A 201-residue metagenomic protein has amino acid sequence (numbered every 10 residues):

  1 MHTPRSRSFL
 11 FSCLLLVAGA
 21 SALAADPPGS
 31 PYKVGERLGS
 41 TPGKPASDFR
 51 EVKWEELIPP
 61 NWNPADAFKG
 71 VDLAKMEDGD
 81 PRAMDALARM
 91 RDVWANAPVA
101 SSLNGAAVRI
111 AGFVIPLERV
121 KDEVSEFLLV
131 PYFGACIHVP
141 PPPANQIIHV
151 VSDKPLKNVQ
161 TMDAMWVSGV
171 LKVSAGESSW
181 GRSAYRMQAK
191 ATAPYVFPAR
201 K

Functional and structural regions predicted by a protein language model:
H2-F11: Bacterial N-terminal signal peptides that target proteins for export
F11-A20: Bacterial N-terminal signal peptides
A24-K201: OB-fold and OB-like single-stranded nucleic-acid-recognition modules and their adjacent interaction interfaces
